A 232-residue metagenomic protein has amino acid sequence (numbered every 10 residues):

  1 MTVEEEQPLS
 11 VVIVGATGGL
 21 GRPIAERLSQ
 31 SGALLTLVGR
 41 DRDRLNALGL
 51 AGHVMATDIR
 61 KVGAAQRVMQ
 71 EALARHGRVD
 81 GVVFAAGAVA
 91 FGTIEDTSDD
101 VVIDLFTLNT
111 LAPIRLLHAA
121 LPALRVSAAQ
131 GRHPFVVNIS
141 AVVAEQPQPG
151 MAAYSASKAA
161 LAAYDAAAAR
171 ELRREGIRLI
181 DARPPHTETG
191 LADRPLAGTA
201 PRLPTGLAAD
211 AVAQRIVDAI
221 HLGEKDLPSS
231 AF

Functional and structural regions predicted by a protein language model:
T17-G18: Conserved glycine-rich cofactor-binding loop
S31-A47: Conserved glycine-rich Rossmann-like NAD(P)H-binding loop of the short-chain dehydrogenase/reductase
T93-I94, V101-F106: Substrate-binding pocket helix/loop in short-chain dehydrogenase/reductase
L117, S157: Active-site helix of classical SDR
A141: Residue(s) in the substrate-gating loop at a strand-loop-helix junction that position the organic substrate next
Q148-A152: Active-site loop immediately N-terminal to the catalytic Tyr-X3-Lys motif of short-chain dehydrogenase/reductase
D181-A182, T199-F232: C-terminal helical subdomain
